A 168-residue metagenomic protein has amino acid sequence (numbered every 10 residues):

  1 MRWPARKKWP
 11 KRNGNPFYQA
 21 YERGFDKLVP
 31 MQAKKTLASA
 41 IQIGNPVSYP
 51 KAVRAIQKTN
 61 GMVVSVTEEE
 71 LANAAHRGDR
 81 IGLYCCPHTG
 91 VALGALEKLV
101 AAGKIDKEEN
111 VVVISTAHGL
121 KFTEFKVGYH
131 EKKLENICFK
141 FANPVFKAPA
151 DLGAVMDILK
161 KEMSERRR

Functional and structural regions predicted by a protein language model:
R2-P87, Y129-R168: Active-site/ligand-binding loops adjacent to catalytic centers
E68-E124: Claisen-condensing/thiolase-fold acyl-transfer catalytic domains that form or cleave C-C bonds in fatty acid
